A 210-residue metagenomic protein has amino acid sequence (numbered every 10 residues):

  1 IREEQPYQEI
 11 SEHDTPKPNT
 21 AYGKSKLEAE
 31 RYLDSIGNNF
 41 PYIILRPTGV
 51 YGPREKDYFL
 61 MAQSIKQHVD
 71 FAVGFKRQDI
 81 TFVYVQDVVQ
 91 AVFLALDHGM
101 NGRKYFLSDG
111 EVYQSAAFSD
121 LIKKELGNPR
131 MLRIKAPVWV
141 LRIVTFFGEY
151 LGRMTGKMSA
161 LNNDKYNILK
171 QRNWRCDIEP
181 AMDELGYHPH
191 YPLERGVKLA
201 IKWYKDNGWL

Functional and structural regions predicted by a protein language model:
I1, V50-G52, V88: Conserved sequence/active-site signature of Rossmann-fold short-chain dehydrogenase/reductase
E4-V50, D70-G74: Catalytic helix-loop patch of NAD(P)-dependent Rossmann-fold dehydrogenases
E12-T15, A62-V73, N128, M154-A160 (+1 more regions): A short C-terminal helix-loop "cap" of Rossmann-like NAD(P)-dependent dehydrogenase/epimerase domains
T20, I80-Q86, Y113, C176 (+1 more regions): Residue-level signal for the nucleotide or nucleotide-sugar donor/cofactor binding architecture
K24, E28-A29, E55-L60, V73-L96 (+2 more regions): Substrate-positioning beta->alpha
V85, D120, T145-H188: Conserved C-terminal active-site "lid" loop/helix of NAD(P)H-dependent oxidoreductases that clamps the redox cofactor
A95-L161, E194, K198-I201: Mid/C-terminal beta-alpha module of Rossmann-like enzyme folds, strongest in SDR-family dehydrogenases/epimerases
C176-E184, H188-L210: Amphipathic terminal alpha-helices
